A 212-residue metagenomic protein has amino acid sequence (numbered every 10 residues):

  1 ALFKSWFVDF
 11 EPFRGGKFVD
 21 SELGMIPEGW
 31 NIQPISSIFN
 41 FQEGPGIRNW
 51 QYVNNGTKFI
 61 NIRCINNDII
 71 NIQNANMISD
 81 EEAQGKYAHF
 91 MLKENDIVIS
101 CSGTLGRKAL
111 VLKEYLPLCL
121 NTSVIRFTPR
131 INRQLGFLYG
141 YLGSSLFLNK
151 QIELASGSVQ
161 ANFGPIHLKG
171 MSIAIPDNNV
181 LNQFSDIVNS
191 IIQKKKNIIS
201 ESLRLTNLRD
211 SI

Functional and structural regions predicted by a protein language model:
F3-G15: Glycine-rich, mobile lid/loop segments that gate access to catalytic sites or pores
F13-G46, A174, N178-I212: Non-catalytic DNA-recognition/assembly elements of restriction-modification systems
G15-V19, R48-N55, N74-A75, I152-A155: Short coil/turn segments at secondary-structure boundaries
Q33-Q51, R63-E94, E114: Sequence-specific dsDNA recognition surfaces
N61, D80-G143, F147, G157-V159 (+1 more regions): A short beta-sheet element
N71, K108, L135-F137, N149-Q151 (+2 more regions): Extended hydrophobic-aromatic, low-complexity segments
